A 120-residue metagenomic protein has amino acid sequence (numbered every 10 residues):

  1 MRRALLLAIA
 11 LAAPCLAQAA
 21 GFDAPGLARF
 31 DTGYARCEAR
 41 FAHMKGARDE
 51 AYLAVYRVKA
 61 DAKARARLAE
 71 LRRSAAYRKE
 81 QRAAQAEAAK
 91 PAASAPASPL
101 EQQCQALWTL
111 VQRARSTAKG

Functional and structural regions predicted by a protein language model:
M1-A4: Positively charged n-region of N-terminal signal peptides that target proteins for export
L7-I9, E50: Short helix-onset patch at the extreme N-terminus, typifying the N->h transition of secretory signal peptides
I9-Q18: Hydrophobic h-region of N-terminal signal peptides that target proteins for export in Gram-negative bacteria
A13, F30-D31, A97-S98: Processing junctions and N-termini across compartments
Q18-E50: Immediate post-signal-peptide N-terminus of mature secreted/exported proteins
R48-G120: Compact alpha-helical subdomains of small soluble proteins
